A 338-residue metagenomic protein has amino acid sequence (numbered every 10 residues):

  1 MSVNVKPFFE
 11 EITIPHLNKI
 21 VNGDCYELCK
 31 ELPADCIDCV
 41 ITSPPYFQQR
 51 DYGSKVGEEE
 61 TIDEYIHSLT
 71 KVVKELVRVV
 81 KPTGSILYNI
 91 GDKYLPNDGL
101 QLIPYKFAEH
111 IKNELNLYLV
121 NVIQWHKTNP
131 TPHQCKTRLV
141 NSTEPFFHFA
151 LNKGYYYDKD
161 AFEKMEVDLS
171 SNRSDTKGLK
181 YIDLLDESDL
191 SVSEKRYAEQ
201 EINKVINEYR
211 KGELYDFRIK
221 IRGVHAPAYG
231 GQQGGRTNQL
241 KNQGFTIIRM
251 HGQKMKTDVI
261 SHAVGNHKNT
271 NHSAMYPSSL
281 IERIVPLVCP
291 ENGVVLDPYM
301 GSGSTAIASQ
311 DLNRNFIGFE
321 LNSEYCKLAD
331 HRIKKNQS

Functional and structural regions predicted by a protein language model:
S2-L328, K334-N336: Core catalytic lobe of class I
